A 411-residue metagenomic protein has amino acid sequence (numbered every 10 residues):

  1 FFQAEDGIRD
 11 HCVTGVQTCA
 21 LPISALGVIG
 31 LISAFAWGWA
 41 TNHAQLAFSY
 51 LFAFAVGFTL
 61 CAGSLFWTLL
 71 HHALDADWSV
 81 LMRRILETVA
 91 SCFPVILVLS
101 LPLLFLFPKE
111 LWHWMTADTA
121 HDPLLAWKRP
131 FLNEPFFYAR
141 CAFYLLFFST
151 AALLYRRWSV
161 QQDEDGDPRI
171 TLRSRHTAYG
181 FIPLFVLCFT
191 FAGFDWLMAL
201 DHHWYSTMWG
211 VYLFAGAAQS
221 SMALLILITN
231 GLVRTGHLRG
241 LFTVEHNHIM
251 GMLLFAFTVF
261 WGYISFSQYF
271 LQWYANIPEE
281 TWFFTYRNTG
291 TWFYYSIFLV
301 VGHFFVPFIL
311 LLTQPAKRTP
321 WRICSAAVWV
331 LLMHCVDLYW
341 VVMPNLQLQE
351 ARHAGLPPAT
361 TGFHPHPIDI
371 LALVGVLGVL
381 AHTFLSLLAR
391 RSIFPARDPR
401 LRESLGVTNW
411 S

Functional and structural regions predicted by a protein language model:
F1-C19: Single conserved hydrophobic/aromatic residue that forms the stacking wall/gate of nucleotide- or nucleobase-binding
V16-S33, W112-F131, R156-S174, H237 (+3 more regions): Extramembrane terminal tails and long inter-domain/linker segments of multi-pass membrane proteins
S24-G30, K128-L299, A316: Long, contiguous internal "core" modules enriched in hydrophobic/ aromatic residues
G27-N42, G63-F66, L103-K109, A152-R156 (+2 more regions): Alpha-helical transmembrane segments of multi-pass membrane proteins
A44-C61, E87, W209-L213: Loop-to-helix transition at the N-terminal end of transmembrane alpha-helices
F54-E164, F181: Transmembrane-helix bundle segments that line or gate the permeation/cavity pathway in multi-pass membrane proteins
W209-L213, E279-V300, A351-F384: Membrane-interface transmembrane-helix boundary segments in multi-pass integral membrane proteins
R322-L332: Central hydrophobic cores of alpha-helical transmembrane segments in multi-pass integral membrane proteins
